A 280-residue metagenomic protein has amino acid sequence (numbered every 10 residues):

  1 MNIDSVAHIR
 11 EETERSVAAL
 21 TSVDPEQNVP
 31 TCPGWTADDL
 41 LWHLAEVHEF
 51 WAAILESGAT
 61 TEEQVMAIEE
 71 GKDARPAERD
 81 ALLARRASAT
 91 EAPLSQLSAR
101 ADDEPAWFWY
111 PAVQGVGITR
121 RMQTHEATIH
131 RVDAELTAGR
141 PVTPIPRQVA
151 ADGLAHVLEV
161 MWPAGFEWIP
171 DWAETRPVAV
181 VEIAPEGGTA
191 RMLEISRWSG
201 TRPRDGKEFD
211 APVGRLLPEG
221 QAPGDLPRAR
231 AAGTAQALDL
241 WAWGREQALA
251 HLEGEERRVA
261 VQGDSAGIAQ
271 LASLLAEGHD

Functional and structural regions predicted by a protein language model:
M1-L55: N-terminal "assembly arms/tails" that initiate or stabilize quaternary assembly in self-assembling proteins
M1-S5, S22, Q27-C32, E56-S57 (+2 more regions): Structured surface interface patches that mediate subunit assembly and partner/cofactor docking
N2, V47-A106, V142-T143, R147-A151: Short, helix-capping/interhelical loops that line the mouth of catalytic, cofactor-, or ligand-binding pockets
H8, E63, A77-R85, A250 (+2 more regions): Polar/charged alpha-helical tracts
I9-S16, L40-W51, R79, L83-L97 (+1 more regions): Alpha-helical transition-metal enzyme core signature, strongest for iron centers
C32, T36, H43, A74 (+5 more regions): Generic, well-ordered alpha-helical segments
W35, W42, E46, M66-E70 (+3 more regions): Alpha-helix boundary/capping detector
L44, A87, S98-A101, E256 (+2 more regions): Generic low-complexity, intrinsically disordered sequence content enriched in small uncharged/hydrophobic residues
